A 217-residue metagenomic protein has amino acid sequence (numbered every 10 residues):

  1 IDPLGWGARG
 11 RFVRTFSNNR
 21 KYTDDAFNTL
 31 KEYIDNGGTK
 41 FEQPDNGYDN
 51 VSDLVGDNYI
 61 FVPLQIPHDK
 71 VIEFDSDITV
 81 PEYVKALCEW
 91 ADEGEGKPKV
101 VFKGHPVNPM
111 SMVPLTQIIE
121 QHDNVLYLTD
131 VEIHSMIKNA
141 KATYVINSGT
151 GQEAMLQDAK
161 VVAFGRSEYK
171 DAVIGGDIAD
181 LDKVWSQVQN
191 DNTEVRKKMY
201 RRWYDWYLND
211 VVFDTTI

Functional and structural regions predicted by a protein language model:
I1-G10, V80-P81, Q157-K170: A short, gly/pro- and small-residue-rich
D2-D57, A172-I217: Leloir-type glycosyltransferase catalytic cores
D57-D69, G104-H105, R166: Short loop/turn segments at strand-loop or loop-helix junctions that form parts of catalytic or ligand-binding pockets
Y59, K99, K141-A142: Structural motif
P67-I78: Surface-exposed cleft-lining segments at the edges of enzyme active sites
K85-Y127: Catalytic donor nucleotide-activated moiety binding site of glycosyltransferases and closely related
T129-G176: A donor-sugar binding/catalytic signature common to diverse glycosyltransferases and related nucleotide-sugar
